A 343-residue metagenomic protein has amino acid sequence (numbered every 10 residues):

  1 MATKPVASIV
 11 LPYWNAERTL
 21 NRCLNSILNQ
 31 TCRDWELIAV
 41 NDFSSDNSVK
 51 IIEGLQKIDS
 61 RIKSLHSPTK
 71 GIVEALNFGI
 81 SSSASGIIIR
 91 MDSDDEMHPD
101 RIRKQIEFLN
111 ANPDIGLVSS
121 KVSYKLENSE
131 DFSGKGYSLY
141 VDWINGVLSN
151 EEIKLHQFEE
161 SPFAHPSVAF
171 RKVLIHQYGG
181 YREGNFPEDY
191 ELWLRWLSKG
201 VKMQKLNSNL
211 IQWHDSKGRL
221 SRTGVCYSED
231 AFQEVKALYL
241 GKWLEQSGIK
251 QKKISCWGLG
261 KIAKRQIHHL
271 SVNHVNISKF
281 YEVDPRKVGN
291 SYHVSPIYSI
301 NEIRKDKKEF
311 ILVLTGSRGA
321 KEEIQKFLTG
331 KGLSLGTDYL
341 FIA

Functional and structural regions predicted by a protein language model:
M1-S26: N-proximal low-complexity "stem/linker" segments adjacent to membrane-targeting elements
N25-D34: Short, acidic, metal-binding catalytic loop of nucleotide-sugar glycosyltransferases
N41-K50, D92: A conserved acidic beta->alpha catalytic loop
S67-S83, K104: Glycine-rich, basic loop-to-helix element that forms the pyrophosphate-binding segment of sugar-nucleotide handling
S81, S120, W143-G224: Conserved nucleotide-sugar donor-binding catalytic segment
I88: Short aromatic/hydrophobic "clamp" motif used to bind/position activated sugar donors
D100-Y137: Conserved donor NDP-sugar-binding/catalytic core segment of glycosyltransferases
F158, D189, Q212-A343: Hydrophobic, well-ordered beta-alpha structural blocks that scaffold small-molecule cofactor pockets
